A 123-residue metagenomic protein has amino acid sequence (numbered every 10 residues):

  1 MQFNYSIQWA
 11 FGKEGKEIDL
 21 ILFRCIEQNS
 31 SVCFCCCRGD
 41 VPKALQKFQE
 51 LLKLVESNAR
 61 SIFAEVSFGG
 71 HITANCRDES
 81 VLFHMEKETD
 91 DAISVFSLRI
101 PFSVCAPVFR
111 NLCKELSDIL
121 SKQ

Functional and structural regions predicted by a protein language model:
M1-C33: N-terminal domain-start interaction segment
I26, C36-R38, R77, K114: Secreted/luminal cysteine- and crosslink-motif detector
N29-C37, I93-I100: A cross-kingdom feature marking solvent-exposed beta-strand/loop segments within repeated, beta-rich binding/scaffold
N29-S30, L51-N58, T89-S94, I119-L120: Short loop/beta submotifs within extracellular cysteine-rich repeat domains
F34-I62: Acidic, aromatic-enriched beta-alpha/helix-loop junctions
A44, F48-L51, F83, V108-L112: Short, structured motif recognition centered on aromatic/hydrophobic residues
S57-I100: Short, solvent-exposed interaction modules
E88-Q123: Mixed-charge, glycine-accented linear interaction segment located at domain edges/termini
